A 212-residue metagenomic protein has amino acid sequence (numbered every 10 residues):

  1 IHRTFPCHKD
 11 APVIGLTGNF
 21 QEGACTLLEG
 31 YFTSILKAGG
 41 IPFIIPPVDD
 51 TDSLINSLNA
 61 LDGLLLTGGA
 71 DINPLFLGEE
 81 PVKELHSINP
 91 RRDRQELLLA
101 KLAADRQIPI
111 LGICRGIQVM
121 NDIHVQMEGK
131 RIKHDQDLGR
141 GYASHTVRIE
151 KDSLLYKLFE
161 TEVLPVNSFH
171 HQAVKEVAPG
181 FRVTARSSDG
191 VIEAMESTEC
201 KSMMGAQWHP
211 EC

Functional and structural regions predicted by a protein language model:
I1-I113, Q126-L158, H171, K175-F181 (+3 more regions): N-terminal beta1-alpha1 cap of cysteine-dependent amidohydrolase-like domains
I113-M120: Glycine-rich nucleophile elbow surrounding the catalytic serine of serine-hydrolase chemistry
I123: Glycine-rich, small/polar surface segments that engage phosphate groups of diverse ligands
S168: Active-site nucleophile elbow and catalytic-triad environment of alpha/beta-hydrolase enzymes
M204-Q207: Active-site-proximal beta-strand elements of phosphoester/diester hydrolases
